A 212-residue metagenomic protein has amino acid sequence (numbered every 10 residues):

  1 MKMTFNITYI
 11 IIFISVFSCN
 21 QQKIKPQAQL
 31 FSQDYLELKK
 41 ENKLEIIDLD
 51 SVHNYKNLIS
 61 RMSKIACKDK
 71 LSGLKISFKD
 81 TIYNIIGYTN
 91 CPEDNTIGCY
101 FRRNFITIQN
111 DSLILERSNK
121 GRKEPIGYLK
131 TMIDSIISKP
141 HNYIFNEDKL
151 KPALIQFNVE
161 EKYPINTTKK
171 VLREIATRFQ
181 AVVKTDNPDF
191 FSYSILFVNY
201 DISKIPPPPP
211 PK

Functional and structural regions predicted by a protein language model:
M3-I10: Sec-dependent signal peptide recognition, specifically the positively charged N-region followed immediately by
S15-S18: C-terminal motif of bacterial Sec signal peptides marking the signal peptidase cleavage site
N20-K212: Long, low-hydrophobicity, acidic/polar, solvent-exposed interaction domains
